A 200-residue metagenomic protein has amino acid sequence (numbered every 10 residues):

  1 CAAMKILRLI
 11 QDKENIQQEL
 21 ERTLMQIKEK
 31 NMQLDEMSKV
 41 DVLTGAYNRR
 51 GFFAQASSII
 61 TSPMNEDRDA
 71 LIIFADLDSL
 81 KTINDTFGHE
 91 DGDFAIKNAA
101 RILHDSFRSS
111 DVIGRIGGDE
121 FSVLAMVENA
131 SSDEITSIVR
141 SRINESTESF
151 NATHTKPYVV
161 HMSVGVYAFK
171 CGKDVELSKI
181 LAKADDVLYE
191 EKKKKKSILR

Functional and structural regions predicted by a protein language model:
M4, R8-Q11, N15-E36, V40 (+2 more regions): Amphipathic alpha-helical coiled-coil "transmission" helices that mediate dimerization and conformational coupling
D35-A54, A75-G88, K97: Conserved nucleotide-binding and Mg2+-coordinating catalytic segments in signaling enzymes
D35-E36, R49-R68, A100-R108: Short regulatory alpha-helical coupling segments that immediately precede and/or link into cyclic nucleotide signaling
D85, H89, S137, N151-H154 (+1 more regions): Catalytic-core segments of nucleotide cyclases and related cyclic-nucleotide turnover enzymes
D91-V112, E120, R142: Active-site-proximal alpha-helical element of nucleotidyl cyclase-like catalytic domains and analogous helices
A95, S122-I143: Short helix/loop segment flanking the catalytic signature motif in cyclic-nucleotide metabolism enzymes
A100-R101, E134-T153, D185: Alpha-helical scaffold within the catalytic cores of cyclic-nucleotide enzymes
V112-R115, Y158: A short pre-motif secondary-structure segment
